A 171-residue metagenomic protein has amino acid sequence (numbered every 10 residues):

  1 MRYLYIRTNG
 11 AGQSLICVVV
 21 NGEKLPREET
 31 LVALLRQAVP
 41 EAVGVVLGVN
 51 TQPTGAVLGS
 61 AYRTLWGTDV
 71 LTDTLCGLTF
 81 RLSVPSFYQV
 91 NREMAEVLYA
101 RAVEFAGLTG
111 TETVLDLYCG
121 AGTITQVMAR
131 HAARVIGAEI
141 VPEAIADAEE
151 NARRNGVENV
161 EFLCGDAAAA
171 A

Functional and structural regions predicted by a protein language model:
I6, G12-N21, T79-S83: Short, aliphatic-rich beta-strand segments
R7-T8, T74: Well-ordered beta-strand positions
V20-E23, V90: A general boundary/transition motif marking the beginning of the first structured unit of a protein
R27-Q37, E41-A171: Rossmann-like S-adenosyl-L-methionine
